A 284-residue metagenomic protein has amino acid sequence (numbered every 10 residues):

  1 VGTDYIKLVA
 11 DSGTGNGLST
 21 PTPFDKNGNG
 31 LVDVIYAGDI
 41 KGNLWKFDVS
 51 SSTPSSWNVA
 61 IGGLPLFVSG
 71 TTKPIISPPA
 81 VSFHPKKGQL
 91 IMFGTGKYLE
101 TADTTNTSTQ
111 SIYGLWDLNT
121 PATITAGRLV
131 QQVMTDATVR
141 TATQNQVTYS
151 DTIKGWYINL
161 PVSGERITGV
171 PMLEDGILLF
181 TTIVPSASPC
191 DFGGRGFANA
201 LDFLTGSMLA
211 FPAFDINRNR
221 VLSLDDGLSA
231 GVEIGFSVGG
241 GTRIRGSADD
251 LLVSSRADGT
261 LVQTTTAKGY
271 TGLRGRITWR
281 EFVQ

Functional and structural regions predicted by a protein language model:
V1-Q284: Beta-propeller fold recognition
